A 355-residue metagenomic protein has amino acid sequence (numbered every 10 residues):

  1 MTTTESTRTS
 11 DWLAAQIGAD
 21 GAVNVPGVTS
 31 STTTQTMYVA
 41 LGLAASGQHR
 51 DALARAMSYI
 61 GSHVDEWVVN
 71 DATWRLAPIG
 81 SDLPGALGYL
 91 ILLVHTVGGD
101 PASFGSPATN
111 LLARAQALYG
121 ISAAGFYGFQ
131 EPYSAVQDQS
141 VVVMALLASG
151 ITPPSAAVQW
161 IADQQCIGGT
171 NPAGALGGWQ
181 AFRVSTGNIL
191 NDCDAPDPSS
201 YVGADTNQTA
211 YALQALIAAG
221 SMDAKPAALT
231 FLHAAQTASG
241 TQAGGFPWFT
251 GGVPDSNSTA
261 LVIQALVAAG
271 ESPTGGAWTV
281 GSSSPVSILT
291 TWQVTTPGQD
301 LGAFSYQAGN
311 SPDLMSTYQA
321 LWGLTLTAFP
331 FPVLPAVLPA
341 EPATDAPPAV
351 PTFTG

Functional and structural regions predicted by a protein language model:
M1-D11, G21, T344: Low-complexity, acidic Ser/Thr/Pro-rich repeat tracts that form intrinsically disordered stalk/linker regions of very
T2, A22-D51, V69-F104, I121 (+4 more regions): An alpha-helical repeat/solenoid feature that recognizes helix-turn-helix modules
T3-T7, A15, A52-Y59, P107-R114: Helix-turn-helix repeat elements of alpha-solenoid scaffolds
G18: GGW-centered surface loops in extracellular recognition modules
M57-W67: Active-site-surrounding "flap" and adjacent substrate/cofactor-binding loops of secreted or lumenal enzymes, prototyped
S106-L111, A277-V286, A336-A343: Alpha-helical scaffold repeats of the Armadillo/HEAT/TPR superfamily
A343-G355: C-terminal cell-surface addressing/anchoring modules of secreted/extracellular proteins
